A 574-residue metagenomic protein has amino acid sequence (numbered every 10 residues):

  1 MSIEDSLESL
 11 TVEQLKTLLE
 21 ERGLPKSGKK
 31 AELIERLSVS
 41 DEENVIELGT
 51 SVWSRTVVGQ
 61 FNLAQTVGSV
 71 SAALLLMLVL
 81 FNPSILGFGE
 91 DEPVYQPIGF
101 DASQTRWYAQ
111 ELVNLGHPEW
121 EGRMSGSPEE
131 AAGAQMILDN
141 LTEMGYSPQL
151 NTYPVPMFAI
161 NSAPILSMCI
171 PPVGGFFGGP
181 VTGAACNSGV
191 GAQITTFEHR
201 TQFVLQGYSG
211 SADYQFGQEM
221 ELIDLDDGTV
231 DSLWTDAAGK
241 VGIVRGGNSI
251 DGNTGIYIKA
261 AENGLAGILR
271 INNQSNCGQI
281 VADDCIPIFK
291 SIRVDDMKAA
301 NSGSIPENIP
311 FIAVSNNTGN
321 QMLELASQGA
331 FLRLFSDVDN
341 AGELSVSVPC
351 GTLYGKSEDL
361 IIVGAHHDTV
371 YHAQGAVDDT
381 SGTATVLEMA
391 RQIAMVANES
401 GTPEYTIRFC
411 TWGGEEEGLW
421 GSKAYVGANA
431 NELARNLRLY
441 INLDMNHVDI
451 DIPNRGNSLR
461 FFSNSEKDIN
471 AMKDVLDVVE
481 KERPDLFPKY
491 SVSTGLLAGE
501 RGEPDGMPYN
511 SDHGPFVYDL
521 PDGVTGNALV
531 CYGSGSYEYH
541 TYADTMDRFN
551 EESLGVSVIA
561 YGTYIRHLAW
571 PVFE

Functional and structural regions predicted by a protein language model:
S2-V45: Basic helix-extension-helix modules of the SAP/HeH family
G89-E129, M144, Y153, A163-M168 (+4 more regions): N-terminal capping segment at the start of a domain
Q110, N114-D236, N248: Noncatalytic luminal/extracellular "stalk/propeptide" segments of secretory-pathway proteins
S127-P128, V190-G303, R391: Extracellular/luminal Protease-associated
Q206-S232, M297-A376, M395-E399: Soluble metallo-hydrolase cores and metallopeptidase-like ectodomains found primarily in the secretory/periplasmic
P349-G351, L360-L419, Y561: Alpha-helical metal-binding/catalytic segments enriched in His/Glu/Asp
W412-L520, T525-C531: Metal-dependent peptidase/peptidase-like ectodomains
G535-E574: His/Asp/Glu-rich mid-to-C-terminal helical/loop segments that flank catalytic regions of hydrolases
